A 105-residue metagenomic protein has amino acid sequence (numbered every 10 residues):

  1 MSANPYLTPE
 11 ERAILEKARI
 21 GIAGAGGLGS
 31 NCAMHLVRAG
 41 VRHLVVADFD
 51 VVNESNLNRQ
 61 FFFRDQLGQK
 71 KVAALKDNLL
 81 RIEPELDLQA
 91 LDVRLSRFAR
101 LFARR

Functional and structural regions predicted by a protein language model:
M1-G21, E54: N-terminal charged helix/coil linker that caps or initiates catalytic domains
I22-G24, A47: Conserved N-terminal Rossmann-fold NAD(P)-binding element of oxidoreductases
L28: Hydrophobic/small residue at the entry helix of a nucleotide-binding pocket
L36: Aromatic pocket-lining residues of Rossmann-like dinucleotide-binding sites
A39-V41, R104: Hydrophobic, well-ordered secondary-structure segments that either form specific early membrane-associated helices used
V41-E83: Glycine-rich phosphate-binding loop and adjoining beta1-alpha1-beta2 segment of Rossmann-like nucleotide-binding folds
Q69-R105: A structured beta-alpha segment of the ubiquitous adenosine-cofactor-binding alpha/beta core
